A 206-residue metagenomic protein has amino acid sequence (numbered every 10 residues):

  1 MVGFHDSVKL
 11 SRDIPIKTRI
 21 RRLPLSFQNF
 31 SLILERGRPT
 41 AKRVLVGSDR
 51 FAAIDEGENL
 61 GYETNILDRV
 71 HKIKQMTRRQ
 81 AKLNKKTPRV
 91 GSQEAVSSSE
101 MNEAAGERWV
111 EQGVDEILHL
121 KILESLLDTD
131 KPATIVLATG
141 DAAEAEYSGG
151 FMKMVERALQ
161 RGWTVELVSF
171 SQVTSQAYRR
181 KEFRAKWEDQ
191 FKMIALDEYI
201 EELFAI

Functional and structural regions predicted by a protein language model:
M1-I66: N-terminal extension/subdomain marker
E63-I206: Nuclease catalytic cores that cleave nucleic-acid phosphodiester bonds, predominantly acidic two-metal-ion
